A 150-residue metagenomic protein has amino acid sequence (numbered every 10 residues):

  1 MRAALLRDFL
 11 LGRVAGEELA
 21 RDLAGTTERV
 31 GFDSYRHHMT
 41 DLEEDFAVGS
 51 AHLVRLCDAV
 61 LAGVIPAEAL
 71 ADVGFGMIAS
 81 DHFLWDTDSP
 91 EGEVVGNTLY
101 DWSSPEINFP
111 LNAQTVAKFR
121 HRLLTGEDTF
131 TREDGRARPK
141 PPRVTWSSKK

Functional and structural regions predicted by a protein language model:
M1-K150: Acidic, Ser/Pro/Thr-rich low-complexity regulatory regions and the short amphipathic helical interaction modules they
